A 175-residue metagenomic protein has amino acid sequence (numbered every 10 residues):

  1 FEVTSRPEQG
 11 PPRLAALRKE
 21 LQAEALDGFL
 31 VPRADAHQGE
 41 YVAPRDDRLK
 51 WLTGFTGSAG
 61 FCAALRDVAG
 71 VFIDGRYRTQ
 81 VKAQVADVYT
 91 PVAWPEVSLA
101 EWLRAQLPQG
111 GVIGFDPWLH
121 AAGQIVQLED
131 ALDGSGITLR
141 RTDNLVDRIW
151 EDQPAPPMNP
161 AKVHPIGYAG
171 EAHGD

Functional and structural regions predicted by a protein language model:
F1-P108, D116, H120-D175: N-terminal accessory/capping or targeting/presequence segment of soluble
I113: Ligand-binding face of N-terminal immunoglobulin V-set domains in extracellular IgSF glycoproteins
